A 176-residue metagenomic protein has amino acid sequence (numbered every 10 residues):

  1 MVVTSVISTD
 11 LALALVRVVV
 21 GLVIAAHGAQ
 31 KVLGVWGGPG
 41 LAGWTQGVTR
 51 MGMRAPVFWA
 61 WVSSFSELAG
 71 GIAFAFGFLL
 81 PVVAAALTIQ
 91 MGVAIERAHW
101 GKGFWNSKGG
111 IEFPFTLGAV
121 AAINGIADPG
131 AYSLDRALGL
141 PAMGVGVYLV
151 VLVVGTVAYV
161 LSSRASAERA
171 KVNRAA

Functional and structural regions predicted by a protein language model:
M1-V35, V57, L79-A176: Extended, low-polarity transmembrane helix blocks
G34-V62: Membrane-interface interhelical connector segments
L41, R54, A73-A75, G118-A119: Alpha-helix boundary/capping detector
T45, A69-I72, A86-I89: A general structural signal for well-ordered alpha-helical packing
Q46-G47, S66, G110: Residue-level signal for alpha-helical context at structural boundaries
W59-S66, A86: Physicochemical signature of membrane-embedded alpha-helices that form the seven-helix bundle of GPCRs, emphasizing
F65-F74, A98-H99: Hydrophobic, membrane-inserted alpha-helices
